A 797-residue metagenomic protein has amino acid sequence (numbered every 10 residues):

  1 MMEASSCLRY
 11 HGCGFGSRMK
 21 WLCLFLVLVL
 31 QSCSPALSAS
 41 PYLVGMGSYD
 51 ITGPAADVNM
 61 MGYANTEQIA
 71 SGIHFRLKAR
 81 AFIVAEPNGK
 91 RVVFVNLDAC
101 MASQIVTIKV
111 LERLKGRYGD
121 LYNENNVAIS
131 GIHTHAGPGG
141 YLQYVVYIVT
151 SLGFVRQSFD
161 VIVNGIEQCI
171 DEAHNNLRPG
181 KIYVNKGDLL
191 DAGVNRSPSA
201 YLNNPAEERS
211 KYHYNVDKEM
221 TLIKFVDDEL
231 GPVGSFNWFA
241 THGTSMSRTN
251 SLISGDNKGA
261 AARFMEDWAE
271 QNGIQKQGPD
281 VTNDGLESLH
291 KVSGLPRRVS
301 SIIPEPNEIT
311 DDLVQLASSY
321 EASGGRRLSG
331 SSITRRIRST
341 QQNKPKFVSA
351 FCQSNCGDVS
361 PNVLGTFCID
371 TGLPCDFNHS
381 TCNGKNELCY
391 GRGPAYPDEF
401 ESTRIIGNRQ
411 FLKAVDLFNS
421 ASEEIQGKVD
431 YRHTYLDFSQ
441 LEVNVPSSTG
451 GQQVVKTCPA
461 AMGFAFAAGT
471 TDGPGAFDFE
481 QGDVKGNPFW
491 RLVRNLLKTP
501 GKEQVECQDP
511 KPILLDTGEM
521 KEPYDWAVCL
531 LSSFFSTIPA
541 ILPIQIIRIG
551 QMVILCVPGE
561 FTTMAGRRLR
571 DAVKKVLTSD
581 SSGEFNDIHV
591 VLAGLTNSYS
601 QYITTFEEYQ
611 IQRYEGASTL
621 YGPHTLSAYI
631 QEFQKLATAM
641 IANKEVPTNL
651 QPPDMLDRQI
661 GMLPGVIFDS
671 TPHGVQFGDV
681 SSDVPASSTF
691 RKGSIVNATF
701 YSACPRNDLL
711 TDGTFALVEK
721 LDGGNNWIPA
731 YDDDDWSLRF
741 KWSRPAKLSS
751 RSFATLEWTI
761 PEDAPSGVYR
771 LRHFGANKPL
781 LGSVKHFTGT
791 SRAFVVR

Functional and structural regions predicted by a protein language model:
E3, C7, K20-W21, F25 (+1 more regions): Non-catalytic substrate/cofactor recognition surfaces at enzyme active-site rims
